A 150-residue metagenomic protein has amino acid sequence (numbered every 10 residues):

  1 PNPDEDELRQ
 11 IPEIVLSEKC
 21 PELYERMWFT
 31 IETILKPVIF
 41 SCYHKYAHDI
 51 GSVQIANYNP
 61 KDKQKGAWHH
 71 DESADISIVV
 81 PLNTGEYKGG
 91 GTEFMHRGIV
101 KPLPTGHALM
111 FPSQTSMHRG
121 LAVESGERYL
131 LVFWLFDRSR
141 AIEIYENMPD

Functional and structural regions predicted by a protein language model:
P1-A47: Non-heme Fe(II)/2-oxoglutarate
F29, T33-P149: Catalytic core of non-heme Fe(II) oxygenases with the double-stranded beta-helix
